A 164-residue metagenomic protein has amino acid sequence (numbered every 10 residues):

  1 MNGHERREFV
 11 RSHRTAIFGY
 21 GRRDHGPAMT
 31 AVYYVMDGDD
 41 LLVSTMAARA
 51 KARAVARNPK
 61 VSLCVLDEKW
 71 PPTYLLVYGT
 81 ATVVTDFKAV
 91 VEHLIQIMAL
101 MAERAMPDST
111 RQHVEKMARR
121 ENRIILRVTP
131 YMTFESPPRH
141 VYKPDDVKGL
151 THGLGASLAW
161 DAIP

Functional and structural regions predicted by a protein language model:
M1-I17: Short, basic/aromatic recognition patches
G3-H4, A48-R49, R111: Structural motif corresponding to alpha-helix initiation and N-cap regions
F9-S12, P71, N122: A short, polar/charged loop/turn motif at coil->beta-strand junctions and beta-hairpin connectors
V10-R11, A56-R57, R119: Alpha-helix boundary recognition
H13-A47, R53-V55, V61-L66, Y74-L76: Short beta-strand segments
R49-K51, W70, Y142-K143: Short, surface-exposed beta-strand-loop junctions and turns on beta-sheet-rich folds
T73-P164: Charged, gly/pro-rich active-site loop segments
